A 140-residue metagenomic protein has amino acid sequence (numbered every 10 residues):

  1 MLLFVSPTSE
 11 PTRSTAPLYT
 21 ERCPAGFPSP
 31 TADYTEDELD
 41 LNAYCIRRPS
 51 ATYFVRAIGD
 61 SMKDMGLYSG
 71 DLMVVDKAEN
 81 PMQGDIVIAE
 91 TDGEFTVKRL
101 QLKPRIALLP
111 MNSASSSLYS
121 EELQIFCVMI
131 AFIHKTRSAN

Functional and structural regions predicted by a protein language model:
M1-K63, Q83, E94-F95, L102-P104 (+3 more regions): Short, positionally conserved secondary-structure boundary motifs
G70-D71, D85: Structural motif
E90, V97: Compact nucleic-acid interaction/catalytic patches
I106-N112: Short, solvent-exposed secondary-structure boundary/capping segments
M129: Active-site-proximal beta-strands of protease catalytic cores
